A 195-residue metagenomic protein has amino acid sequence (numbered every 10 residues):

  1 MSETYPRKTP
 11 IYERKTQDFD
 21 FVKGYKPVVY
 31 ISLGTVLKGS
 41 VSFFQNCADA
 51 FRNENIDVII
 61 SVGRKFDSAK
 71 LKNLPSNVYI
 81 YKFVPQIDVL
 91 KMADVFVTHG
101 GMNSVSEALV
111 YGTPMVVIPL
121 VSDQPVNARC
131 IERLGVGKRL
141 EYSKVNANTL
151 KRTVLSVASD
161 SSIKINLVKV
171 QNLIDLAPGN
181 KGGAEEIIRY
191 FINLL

Functional and structural regions predicted by a protein language model:
M1-L195: Catalytic core of nucleotide-sugar-dependent glycosyltransferases
